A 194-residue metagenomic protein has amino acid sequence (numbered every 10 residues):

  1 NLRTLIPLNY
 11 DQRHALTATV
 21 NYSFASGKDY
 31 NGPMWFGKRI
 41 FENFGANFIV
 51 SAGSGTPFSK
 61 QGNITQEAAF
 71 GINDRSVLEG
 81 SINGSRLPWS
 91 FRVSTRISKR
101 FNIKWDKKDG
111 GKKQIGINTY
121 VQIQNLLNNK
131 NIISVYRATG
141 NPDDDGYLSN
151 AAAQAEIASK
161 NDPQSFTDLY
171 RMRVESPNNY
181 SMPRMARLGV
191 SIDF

Functional and structural regions predicted by a protein language model:
L2-P7, G80-G84, R173-P177: Extracellular loop and loop/strand-boundary signature of outer-membrane beta-barrel proteins
I6-L8, P33-M34: Short surface loop/edge beta-strand patches of beta-sandwich-type extracellular domains that form ligand-contact sites
D11-Q12, A52: Structural signature of nuclease core domains in nucleic-acid processing machines
G27-D74, P88-R92, K99-F194: C-terminal beta-signal and adjacent terminal beta-strands/loops of Gram-negative outer-membrane beta-barrel proteins
